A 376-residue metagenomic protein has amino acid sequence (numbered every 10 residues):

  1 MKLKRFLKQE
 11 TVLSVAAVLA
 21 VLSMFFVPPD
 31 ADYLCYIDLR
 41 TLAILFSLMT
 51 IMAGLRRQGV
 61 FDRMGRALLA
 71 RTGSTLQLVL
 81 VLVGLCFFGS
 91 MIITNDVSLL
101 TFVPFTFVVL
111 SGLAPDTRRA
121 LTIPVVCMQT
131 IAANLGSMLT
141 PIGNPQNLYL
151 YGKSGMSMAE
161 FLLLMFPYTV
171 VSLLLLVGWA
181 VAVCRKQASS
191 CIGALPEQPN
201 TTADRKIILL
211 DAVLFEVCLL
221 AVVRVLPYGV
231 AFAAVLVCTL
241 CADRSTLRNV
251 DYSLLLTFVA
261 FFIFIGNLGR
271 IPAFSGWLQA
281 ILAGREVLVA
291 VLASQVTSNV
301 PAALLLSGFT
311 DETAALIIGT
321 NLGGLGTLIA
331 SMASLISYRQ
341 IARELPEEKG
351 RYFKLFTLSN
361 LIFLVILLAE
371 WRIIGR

Functional and structural regions predicted by a protein language model:
K2, L174-V235: Long, contiguous bundles of hydrophobic transmembrane helices that form the permeation core of multi-pass
K2-D32, L42-G59, V183-R185, V217-S245 (+3 more regions): Structural signal for alpha-helical transmembrane segments and their membrane-water exit/capping regions in multi-pass
K2-Q9, D30-T41, M156-Y168, N200-R205 (+4 more regions): Interfacial loop-to-helix junctions that mark the boundaries of transmembrane helices in multi-pass membrane
Y36, Q58, D62-G65, V213-D311: Transmembrane helical segments that form the transport core of multi-pass membrane transport proteins
L39-T41, A70-V83, L113-V125, R205-L209 (+2 more regions): Membrane-interfacial loop-to-helix junctions in multi-pass transporters
L76-V81, A114-M128, M156-F166, E312-G324 (+1 more regions): Membrane-interface alpha-helices at helix entry/exit sites of multi-pass transporters
F88-M138, Y149, L304-I318, P346-R351 (+1 more regions): Hydrophobic transmembrane alpha-helices that form the pore/transport pathway of multi-pass ion and small-solute
A159-A203, L335-R376: Juxtamembrane and boundary regions of transmembrane helices in multi-pass small-molecule transporters and channels
